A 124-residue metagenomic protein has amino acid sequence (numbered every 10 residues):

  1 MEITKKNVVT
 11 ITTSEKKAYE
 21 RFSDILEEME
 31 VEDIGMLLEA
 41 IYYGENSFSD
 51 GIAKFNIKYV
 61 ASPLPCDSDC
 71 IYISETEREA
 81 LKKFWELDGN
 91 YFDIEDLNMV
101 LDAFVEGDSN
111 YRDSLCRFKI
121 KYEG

Functional and structural regions predicted by a protein language model:
M1-K6, A61-S68, I120-G124: Short intrinsically disordered terminal tails
E2-R21: Extreme N-terminal leader/activation tails
S23-R117: Acidic, low-complexity, intrinsically disordered interaction modules
